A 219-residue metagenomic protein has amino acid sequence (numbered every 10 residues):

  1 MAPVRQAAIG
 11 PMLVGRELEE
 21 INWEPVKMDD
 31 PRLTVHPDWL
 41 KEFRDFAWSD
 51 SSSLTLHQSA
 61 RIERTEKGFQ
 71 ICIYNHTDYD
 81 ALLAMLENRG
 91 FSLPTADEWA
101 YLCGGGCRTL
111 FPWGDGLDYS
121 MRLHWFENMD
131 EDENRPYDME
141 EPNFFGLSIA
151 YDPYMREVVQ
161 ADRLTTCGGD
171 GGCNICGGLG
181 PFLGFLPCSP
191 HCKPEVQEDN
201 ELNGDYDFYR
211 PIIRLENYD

Functional and structural regions predicted by a protein language model:
M1-C107, N143-F145, P153: Short aromatic-cysteine micro-motif
E17-L18, L82-L183, P211-L215: Short, conserved beta-strand/loop elements in beta-sheet-dominated catalytic cores that frequently flank divalent-metal
P37-E42, L117-S120, P181-F185, H191-C192: Glycine-rich loops and low-complexity Gly/Arg-rich segments that provide flexible linkers or classic glycine-based
R61-T65, D132, P190: Generic signal for short, ordered secondary-structure residues within or immediately flanking folded domains
Y74, F91-L93, M139, C188-V196: Short amphipathic alpha-helical surface micro-motifs
G180-P181, C192-G204: Short proline/glycine-enriched turn/loop segments at secondary-structure junctions
Y206-R210: Short hydrophobic/aromatic beta-strand or adjacent loop that forms the aromatic wall/cage of a ligand/substrate-binding
